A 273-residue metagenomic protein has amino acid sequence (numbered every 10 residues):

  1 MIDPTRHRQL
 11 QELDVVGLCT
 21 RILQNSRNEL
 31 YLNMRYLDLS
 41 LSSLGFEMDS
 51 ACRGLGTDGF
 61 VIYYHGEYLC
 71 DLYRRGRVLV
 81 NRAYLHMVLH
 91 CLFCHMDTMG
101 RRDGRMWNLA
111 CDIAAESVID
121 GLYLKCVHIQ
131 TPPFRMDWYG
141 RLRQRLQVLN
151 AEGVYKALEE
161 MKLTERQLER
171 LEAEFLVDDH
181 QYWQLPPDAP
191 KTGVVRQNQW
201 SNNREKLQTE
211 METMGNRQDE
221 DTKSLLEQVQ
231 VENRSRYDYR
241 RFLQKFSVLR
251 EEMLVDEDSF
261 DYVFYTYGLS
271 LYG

Functional and structural regions predicted by a protein language model:
M1-V80, Y84-K125: Basic/hydrophobic alpha-helical interface regions
V118-G273: Negatively charged
